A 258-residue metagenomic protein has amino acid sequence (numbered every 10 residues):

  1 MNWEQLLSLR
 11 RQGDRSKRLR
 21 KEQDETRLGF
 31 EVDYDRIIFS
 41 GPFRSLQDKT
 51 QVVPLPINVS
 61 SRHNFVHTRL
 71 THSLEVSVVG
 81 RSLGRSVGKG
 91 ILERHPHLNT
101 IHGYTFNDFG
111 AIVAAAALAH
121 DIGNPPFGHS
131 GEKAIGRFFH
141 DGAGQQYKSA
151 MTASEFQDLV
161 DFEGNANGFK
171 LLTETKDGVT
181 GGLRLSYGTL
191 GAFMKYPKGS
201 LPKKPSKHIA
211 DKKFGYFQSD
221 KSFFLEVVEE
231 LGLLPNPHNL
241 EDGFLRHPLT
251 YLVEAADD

Functional and structural regions predicted by a protein language model:
M1-T26, Y34, I38-K49, L74 (+3 more regions): Sequence-structural signature of the catalytic-core scaffold of metal-dependent phosphohydrolases that act on
T50-N64: A short small-residue
H63-V66, R246: Active-site oxyanion-binding pockets that recognize sulfate/phosphate
